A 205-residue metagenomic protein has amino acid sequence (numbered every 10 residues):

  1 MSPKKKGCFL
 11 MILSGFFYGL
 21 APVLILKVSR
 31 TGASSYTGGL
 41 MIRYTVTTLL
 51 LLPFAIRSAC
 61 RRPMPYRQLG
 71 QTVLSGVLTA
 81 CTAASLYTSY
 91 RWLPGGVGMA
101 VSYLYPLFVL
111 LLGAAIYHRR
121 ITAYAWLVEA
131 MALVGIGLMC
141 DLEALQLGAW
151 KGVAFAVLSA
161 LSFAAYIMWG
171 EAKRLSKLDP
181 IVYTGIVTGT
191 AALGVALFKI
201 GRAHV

Functional and structural regions predicted by a protein language model:
M1-G38, V77, C81, S85 (+2 more regions): Glycine-/small-residue-enriched transmembrane alpha-helix faces in small-molecule transporters and effluxers
F17, A55-G96, S102, L138: Specific transmembrane alpha-helical segments of multi-pass solute transporters/efflux pumps, especially DMT/EamA
G19-L20, T45-L49, L107, L133 (+1 more regions): Small-residue-rich packing faces within the transmembrane alpha-helices of Major Facilitator Superfamily
G38-L49, Y87-R119, S159: Specific alpha-helical transmembrane segments that line the substrate/conduction pathway and gating interfaces
G39, P180-T184: Juxtamembrane helix-start motifs in multi-pass secondary transporters
L51, L112, I121-D141, A160 (+1 more regions): Hydrophobic transmembrane alpha-helices of multi-pass small-molecule transport proteins
Y66, M99-S102, H118-L138, A149-V153: Loop-to-transmembrane alpha-helix entry segments
A203-V205: Conserved small/polar residues in nucleotide/adenosyl-binding loops
